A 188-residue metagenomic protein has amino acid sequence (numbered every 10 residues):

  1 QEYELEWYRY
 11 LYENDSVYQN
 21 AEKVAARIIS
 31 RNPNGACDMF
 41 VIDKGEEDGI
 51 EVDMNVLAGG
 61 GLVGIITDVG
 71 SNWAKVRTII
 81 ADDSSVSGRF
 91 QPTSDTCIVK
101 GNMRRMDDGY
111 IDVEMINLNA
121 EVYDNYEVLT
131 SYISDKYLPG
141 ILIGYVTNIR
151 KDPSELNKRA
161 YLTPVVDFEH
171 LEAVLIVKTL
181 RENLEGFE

Functional and structural regions predicted by a protein language model:
E6-E188: A secondary-structure micro-motif
